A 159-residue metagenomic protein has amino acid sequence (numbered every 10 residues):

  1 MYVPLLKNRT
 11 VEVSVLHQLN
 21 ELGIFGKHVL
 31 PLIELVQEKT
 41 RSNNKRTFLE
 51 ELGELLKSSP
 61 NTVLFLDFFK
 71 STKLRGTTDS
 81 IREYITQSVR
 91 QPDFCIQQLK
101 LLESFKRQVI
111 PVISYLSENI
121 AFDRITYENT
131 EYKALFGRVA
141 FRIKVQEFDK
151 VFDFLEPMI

Functional and structural regions predicted by a protein language model:
M1-E118: Alpha/beta catalytic barrel-like cores
C95-I159: Eukaryote-skewed repeat-based solenoidal scaffolds used as protein-protein interaction platforms, primarily
